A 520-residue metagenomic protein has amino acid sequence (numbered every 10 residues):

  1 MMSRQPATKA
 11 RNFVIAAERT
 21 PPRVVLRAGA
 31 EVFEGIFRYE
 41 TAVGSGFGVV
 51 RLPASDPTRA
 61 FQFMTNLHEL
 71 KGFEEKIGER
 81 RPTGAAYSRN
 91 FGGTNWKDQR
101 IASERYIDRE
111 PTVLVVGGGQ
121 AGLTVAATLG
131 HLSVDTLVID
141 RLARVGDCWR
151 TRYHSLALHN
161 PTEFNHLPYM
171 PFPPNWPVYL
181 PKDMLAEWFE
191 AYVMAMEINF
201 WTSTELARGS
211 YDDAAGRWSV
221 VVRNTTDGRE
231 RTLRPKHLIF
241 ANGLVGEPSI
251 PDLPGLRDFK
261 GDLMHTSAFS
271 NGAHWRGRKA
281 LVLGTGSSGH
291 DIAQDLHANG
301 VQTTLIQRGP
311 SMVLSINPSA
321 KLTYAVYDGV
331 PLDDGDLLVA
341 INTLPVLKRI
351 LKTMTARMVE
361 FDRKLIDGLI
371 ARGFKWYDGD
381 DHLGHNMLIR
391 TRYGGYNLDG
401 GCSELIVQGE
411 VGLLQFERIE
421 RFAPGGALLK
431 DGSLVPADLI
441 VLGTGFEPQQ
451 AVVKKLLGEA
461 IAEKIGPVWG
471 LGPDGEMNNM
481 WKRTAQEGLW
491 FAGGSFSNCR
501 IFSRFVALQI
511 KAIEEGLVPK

Functional and structural regions predicted by a protein language model:
M2-G48: Surface-exposed, charged secondary-structure patches
I36-I101: Short beta-strand edge/turn micro-motifs at domain boundaries
N66, G78, I139, K182-L281 (+6 more regions): Flavin (primarily FAD) cofactor-binding/catalytic cores of flavoenzymes
L70-E74, V145-W149, N160, S311-L322: A short beta-to-alpha transition loop/helix N-cap that caps and shapes the active-site region
Y87-P111, M264-R276: A short, basic/flexible loop-to-alpha-helix module at the beginning of a structural domain
E104-I139, L281-L283, S287-H297: N-terminal Rossmann-like FAD-binding beta1-loop-alpha1 element of flavoenzymes
L114-V116, G130-H154, V301-L314: Glycine-rich FAD pyrophosphate-binding loop
R152-E190, K321-A340: N-terminal glycine-rich dinucleotide-binding loop that anchors FAD/FMN and/or NAD(P) in oxidoreductases
